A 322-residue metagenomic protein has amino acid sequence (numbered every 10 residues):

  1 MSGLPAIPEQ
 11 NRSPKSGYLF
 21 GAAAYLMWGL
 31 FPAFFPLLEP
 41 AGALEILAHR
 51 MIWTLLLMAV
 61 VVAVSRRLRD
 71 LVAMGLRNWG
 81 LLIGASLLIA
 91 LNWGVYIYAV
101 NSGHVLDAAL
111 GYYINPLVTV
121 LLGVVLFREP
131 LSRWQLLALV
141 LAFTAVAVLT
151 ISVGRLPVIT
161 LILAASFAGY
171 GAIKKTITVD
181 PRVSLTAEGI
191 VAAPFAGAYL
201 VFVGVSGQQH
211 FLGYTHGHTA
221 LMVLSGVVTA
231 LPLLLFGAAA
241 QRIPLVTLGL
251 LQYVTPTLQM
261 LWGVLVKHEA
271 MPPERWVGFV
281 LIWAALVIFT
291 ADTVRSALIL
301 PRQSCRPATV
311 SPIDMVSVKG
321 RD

Functional and structural regions predicted by a protein language model:
M1-A23, L56-L82, R133, L185 (+3 more regions): Membrane-interface interhelical linkers
S2-E45, T144-T176, A198, W262 (+1 more regions): Glycine-/small-residue-enriched transmembrane alpha-helix faces in small-molecule transporters and effluxers
A22, L26-L30, F34, I83-V100 (+4 more regions): Hydrophobic alpha-helical transmembrane segments of multi-pass membrane transport proteins, especially secondary
L38, I46, R50, I83 (+7 more regions): Hydrophobic/aromatic residues within transmembrane alpha-helices of multi-pass small-molecule transporters
P40-E45, G94-G111, L234-L251, A270: Structural motif at transmembrane-helix junctions in multi-pass transporters
M58, W134-T150, L163, E274-T293: Hydrophobic transmembrane alpha-helices of multi-pass small-molecule transport proteins
Y98, N115-L137, T257-W276: C-terminal transmembrane-helix exit sites in multi-pass transporters
L110-I114, P181-V191, A230-L265: Helix-helix packing/entry segments at the starts of transmembrane helices
